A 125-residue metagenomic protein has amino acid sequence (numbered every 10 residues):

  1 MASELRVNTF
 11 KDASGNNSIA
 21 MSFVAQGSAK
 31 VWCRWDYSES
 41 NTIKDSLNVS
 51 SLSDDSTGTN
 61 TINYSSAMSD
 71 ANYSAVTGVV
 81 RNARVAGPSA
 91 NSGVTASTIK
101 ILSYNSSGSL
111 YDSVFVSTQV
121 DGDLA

Functional and structural regions predicted by a protein language model:
S3-A67, T98, N105-A125: Extracellular receptor-binding modules and their adjoining Ser/Thr/Gly/Asp/Asn-rich linkers
S69-V94: Terminal beta-strand-rich extracellular "head" domains that mediate receptor/glycan or other ligand binding
A75, I99-I101: Hydrophobic beta-strand residues in large extracellular and virion-surface proteins
